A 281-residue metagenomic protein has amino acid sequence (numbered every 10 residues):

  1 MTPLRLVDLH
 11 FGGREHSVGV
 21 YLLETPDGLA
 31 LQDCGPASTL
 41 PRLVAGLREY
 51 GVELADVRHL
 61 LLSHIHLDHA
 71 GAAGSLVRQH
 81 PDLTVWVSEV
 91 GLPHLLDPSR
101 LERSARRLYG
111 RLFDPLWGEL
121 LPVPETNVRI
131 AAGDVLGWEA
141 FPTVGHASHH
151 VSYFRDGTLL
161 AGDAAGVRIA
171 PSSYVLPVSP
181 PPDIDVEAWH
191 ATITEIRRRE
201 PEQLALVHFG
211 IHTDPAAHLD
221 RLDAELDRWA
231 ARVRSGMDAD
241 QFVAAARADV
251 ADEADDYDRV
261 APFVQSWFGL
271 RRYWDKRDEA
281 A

Functional and structural regions predicted by a protein language model:
M1-Y50, D56, Y153-D163: Conserved beta-strand hairpin/beta-sheet module of binuclear metal-dependent hydrolase folds, prominently
L22-E24, A132-R155: Core dinuclear metal-dependent hydrolase active-site scaffold
P36-S38, P142, S148-A216: Metallo-beta-lactamase
D56-D68: Metallo-beta-lactamase
G71-H80: Metal-dependent catalytic neighborhoods of phosphoester/phosphodiester hydrolases
H94-F141, H190-I193: Metallo-beta-lactamase
P215-A224: Histidine/acidic-residue-rich catalytic or RNA/ligand-binding cores of hydrolases and nuclease-related proteins
R232-A281: C-terminal regulatory/interaction regions
